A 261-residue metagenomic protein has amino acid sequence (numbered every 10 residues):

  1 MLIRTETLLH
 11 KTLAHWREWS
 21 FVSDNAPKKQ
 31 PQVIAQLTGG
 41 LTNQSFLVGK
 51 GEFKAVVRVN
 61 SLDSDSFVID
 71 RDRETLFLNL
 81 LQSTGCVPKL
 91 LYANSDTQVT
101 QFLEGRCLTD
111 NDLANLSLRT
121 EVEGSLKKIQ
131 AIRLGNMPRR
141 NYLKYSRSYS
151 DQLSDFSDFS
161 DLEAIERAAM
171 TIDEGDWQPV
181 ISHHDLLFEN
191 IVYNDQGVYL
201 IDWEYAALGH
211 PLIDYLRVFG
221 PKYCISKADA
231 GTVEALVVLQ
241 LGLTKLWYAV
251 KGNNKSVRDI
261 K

Functional and structural regions predicted by a protein language model:
L9-K28, A131-H184, F188-D195: An alpha-helical support segment within catalytic cores of ATP-dependent transferases
P27-A35: Conserved N-terminal boundary motif of the eukaryotic protein kinase catalytic domain
Q36-R139, F159: ATP-binding pocket architecture of kinase catalytic cores
R58, E74, H183-D185, N190 (+2 more regions): Acidic active-site catalytic centers that drive phospho-/nucleotidyl reactions and related ester hydrolyses
S64, C107, I191, L208-H210: Conserved protein kinase catalytic core
G85, L126-L134, I172-D173, K222 (+1 more regions): A general structural signal marking secondary-structure boundaries and capping sites
F159-E163, W247-K261: ATP/Mg2+ or Mg2+-diphosphate-binding catalytic cores that bind nucleotide phosphates or diphosphates via glycine-rich
V180-I181, N194-L243: Active-site Asp-x-Gly
